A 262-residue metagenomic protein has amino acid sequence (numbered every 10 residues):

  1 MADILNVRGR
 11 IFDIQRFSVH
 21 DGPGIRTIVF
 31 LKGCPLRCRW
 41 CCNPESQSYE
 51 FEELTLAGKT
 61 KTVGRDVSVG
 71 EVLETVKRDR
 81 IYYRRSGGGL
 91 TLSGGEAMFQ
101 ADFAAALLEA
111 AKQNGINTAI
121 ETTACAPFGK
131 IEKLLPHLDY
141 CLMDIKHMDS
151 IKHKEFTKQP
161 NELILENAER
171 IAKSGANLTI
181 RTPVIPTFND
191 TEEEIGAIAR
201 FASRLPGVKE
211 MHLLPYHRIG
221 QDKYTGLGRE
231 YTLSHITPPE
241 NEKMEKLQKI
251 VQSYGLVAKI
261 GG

Functional and structural regions predicted by a protein language model:
M1-P23, P186-G262: Auxiliary Fe-S-binding modules of radical SAM enzymes
M1-V67, R78-S86: N-terminal [4Fe-4S]-dependent radical SAM core
G22-G24, G33, W40-C41, G64 (+6 more regions): Glycine-centered flexibility sites
G58-K61, L73-R80, P239-Q252: Short alpha-helical interface patches
G58-T62, K154-P160, G228-I236: Short glycine-enriched, charge-decorated loop/helix-capping segments at active-site entrances that position
L73-G226: Conserved AdoMet/S-adenosylmethionine-binding subsite of the radical SAM
